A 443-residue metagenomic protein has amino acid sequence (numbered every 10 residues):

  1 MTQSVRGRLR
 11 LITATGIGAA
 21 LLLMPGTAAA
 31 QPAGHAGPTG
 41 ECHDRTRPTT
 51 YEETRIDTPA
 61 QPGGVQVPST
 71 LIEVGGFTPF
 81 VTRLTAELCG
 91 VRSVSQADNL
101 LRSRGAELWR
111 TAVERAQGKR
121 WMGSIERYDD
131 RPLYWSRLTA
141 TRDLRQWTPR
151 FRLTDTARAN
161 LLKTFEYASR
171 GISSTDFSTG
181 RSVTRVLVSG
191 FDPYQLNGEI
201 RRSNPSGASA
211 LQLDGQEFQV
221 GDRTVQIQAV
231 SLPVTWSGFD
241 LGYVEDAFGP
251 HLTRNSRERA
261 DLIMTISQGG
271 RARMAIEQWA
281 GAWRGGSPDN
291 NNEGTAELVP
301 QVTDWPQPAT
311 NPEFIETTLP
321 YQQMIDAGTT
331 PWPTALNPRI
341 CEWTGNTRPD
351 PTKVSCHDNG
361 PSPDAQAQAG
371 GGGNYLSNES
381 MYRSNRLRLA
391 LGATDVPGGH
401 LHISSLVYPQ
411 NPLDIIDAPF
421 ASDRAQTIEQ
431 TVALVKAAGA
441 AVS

Functional and structural regions predicted by a protein language model:
M1-P32: Secretory targeting and sorting signals
G34-A365, N385, L389-D395, L406 (+2 more regions): N-terminal catalytic or cofactor-binding beta/alpha core of small enzyme domains
A365-G373: Short, glycine/charged-rich beta-strand-loop motifs at protein surfaces that mediate ligand recognition and catalysis
G372-S384: Substrate-gating cap/lid alpha-helix
